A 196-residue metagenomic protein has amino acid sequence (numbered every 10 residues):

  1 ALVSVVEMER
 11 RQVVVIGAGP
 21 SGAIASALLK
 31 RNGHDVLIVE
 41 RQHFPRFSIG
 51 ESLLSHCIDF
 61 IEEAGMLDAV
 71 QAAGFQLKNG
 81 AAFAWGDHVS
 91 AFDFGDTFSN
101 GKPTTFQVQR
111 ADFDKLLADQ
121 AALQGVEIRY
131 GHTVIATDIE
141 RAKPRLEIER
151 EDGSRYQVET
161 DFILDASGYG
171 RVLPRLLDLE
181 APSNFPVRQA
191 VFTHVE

Functional and structural regions predicted by a protein language model:
M8-G19, L37: Beta1/beta-strand and adjacent pyrophosphate-binding region of the FAD-binding site in flavoprotein oxidoreductases
G22-A23: N-terminal Rossmann-fold NAD(P) dinucleotide-binding loop
K30-I49: Glycine-rich FAD pyrophosphate-binding loop
R46-G86: N-terminal FAD cofactor-binding segment of flavoenzymes
V89-V108, K143-R145: Helix-loop-beta segment of a Rossmann-like dinucleotide-binding subdomain
F98-D119, V172: Short beta-strand to alpha-helix junction loop
Q120-E196: Predominantly flavin-linked oxidoreductase catalytic cores and closely associated redox partners
